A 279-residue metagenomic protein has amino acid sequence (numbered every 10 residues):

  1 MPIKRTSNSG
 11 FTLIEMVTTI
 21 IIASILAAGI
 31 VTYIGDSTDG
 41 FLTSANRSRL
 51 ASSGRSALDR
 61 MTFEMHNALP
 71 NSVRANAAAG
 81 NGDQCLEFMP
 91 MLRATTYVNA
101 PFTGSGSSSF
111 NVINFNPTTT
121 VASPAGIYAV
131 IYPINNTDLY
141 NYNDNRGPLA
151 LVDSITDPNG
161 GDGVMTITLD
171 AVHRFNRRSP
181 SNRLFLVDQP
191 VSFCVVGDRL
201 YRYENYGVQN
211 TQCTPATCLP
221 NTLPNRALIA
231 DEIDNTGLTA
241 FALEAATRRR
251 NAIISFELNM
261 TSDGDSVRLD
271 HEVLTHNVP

Functional and structural regions predicted by a protein language model:
M1-F11: N-terminal leader/signal peptides at the extreme start of proteins
I3-R5, S72-D83, S123, D157-G161 (+2 more regions): Intrinsically disordered, low-complexity coil segments
S9-H66: Aliphatic-rich helix starts adjacent to a transmembrane/signal segment
T19, M91, N259: Acidic/polar N-terminal loop/beta-strand segments that form early-domain functional surfaces
S24-G29, I34, G197-V208: N-terminal trafficking/processing presequences and adjacent post-cleavage segments of proteins routed to secretion
D39, T43, R55-D59, F63 (+4 more regions): Short helix-loop boundary/capping segments at the starts of domains
S48-Y203: Extracytoplasmic beta-strand-rich oligomerization domains located immediately C-terminal to a leader/signal peptide
R199-Y201, N205-P279: Short linear sequence signals and composition-biased patches located at protein termini or domain-edge surfaces
